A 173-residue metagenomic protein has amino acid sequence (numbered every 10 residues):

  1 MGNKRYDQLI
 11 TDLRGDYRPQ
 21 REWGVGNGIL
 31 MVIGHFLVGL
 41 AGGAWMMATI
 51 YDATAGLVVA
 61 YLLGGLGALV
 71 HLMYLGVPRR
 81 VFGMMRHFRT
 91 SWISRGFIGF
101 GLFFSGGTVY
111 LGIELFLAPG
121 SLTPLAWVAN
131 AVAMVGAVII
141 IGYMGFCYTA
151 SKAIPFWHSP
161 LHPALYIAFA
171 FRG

Functional and structural regions predicted by a protein language model:
M1-Y51, V58-Y61: N-terminal signal-anchor module of multipass membrane proteins
M1-Y6, G65-G67, V135-G136: Short, mixed-charge, low-aromatic patches
R5-D7, P19-R21, A53-G56, A68 (+3 more regions): Short secondary-structure boundary micro-motifs
I10-G24, A55-V59, M73-M85, I139-A150: Hydrophobic, membrane-facing alpha-helical anchors
V25-I29, I33-L37, T54, T90-S91 (+2 more regions): Long, contiguous internal "core" modules enriched in hydrophobic/ aromatic residues
A44-G106: Membrane helical hairpin/interfacial module
